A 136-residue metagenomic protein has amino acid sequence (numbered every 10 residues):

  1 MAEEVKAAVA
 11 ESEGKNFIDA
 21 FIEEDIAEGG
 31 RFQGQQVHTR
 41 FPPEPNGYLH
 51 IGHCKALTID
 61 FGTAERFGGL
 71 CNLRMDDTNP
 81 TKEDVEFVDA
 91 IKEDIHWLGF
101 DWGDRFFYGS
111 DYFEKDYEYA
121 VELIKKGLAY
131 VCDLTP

Functional and structural regions predicted by a protein language model:
M1-K6: N-terminal acidic, proline/glycine-rich, low-complexity intrinsically disordered segments
A10-E24, E83-P136: Active-site neighborhoods of enzyme catalytic cores
E13-E23, A27-K92: N-terminal catalytic cores of NTP/NDP-binding nucleotidyl/phosphoryl-transfer enzymes
